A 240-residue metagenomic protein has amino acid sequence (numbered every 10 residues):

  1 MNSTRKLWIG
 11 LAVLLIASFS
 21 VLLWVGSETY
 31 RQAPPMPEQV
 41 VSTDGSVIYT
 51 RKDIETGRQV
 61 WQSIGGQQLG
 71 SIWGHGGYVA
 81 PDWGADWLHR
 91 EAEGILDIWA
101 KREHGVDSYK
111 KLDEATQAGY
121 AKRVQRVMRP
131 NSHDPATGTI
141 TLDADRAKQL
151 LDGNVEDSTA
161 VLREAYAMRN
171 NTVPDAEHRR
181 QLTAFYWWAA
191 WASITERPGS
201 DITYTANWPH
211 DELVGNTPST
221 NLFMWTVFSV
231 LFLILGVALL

Functional and structural regions predicted by a protein language model:
M1-Y49: Post-cleavage N-terminal segment of exported redox proteins
L7-E28, W61, L69, P198 (+1 more regions): Hydrophobic cores of alpha-helical transmembrane segments in multi-pass integral membrane proteins
R31-F223: Soluble extramembrane regions of membrane proteins in the secretory/endomembrane system
